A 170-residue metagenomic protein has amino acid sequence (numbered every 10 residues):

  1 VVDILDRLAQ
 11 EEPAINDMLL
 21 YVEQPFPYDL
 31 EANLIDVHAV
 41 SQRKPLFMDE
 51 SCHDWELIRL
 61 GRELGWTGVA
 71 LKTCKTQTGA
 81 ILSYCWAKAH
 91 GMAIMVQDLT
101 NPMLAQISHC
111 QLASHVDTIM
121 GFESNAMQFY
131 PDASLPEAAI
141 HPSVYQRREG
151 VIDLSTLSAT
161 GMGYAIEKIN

Functional and structural regions predicted by a protein language model:
V1-L99, L104-Q106: Catalytic core of soluble alpha/beta enzymes
L99-N170: Flexible C-terminal active-site loop/helix
